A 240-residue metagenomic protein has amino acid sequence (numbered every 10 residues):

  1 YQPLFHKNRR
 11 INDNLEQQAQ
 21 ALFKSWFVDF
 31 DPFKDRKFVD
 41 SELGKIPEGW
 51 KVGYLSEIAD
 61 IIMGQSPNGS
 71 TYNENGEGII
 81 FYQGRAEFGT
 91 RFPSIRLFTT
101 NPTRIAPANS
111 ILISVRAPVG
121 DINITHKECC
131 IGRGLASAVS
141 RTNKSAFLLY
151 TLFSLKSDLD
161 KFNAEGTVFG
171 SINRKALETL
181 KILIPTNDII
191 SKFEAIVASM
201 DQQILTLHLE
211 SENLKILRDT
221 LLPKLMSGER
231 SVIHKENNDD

Functional and structural regions predicted by a protein language model:
Q2-S66, L183, N187-I233: Non-catalytic DNA-recognition/assembly elements of restriction-modification systems
S25, F88-G89, L159-F162, G228: A short secondary-structure junction motif
V39-E42, G53-Y72, E77-A108, H126 (+2 more regions): Sequence-specific dsDNA recognition surfaces
I46, I124-T125, S140, I182-I184: Hydrophobic residues in beta-strands and at strand termini
Q83-R85, R96, T100-D158, F162-L177: A short beta-sheet element
D160, S227, S231-D240: Structural signal for terminal/edge beta-strands and the immediately following C-terminal loop/tail that closes
G166-G170, A176-A195, H234-D240: Short, charged, low-complexity amphipathic alpha-helix
